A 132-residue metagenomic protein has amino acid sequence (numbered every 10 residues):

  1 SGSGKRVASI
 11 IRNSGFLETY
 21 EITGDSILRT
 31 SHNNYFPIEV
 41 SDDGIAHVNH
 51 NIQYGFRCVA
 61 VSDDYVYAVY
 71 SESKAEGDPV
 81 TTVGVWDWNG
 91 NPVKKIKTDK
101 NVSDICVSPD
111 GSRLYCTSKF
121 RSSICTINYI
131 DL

Functional and structural regions predicted by a protein language model:
S1, Y54-C58, K100-D110: Repeated scaffold domains used in trafficking and secretory/extracellular systems, primarily beta-propellers
S3-R6, R57, D63-V66, D110-S112: Short coil/turn segments that connect the beta-strands within blades of beta-propeller domains
S9, A68-V69, Y115-T117: Residue position within the beta-strands of beta-propeller blades
I10-N13, A75-P79, F120: Short, solvent-exposed loop/turn segments at conserved positions within beta-propeller repeat blades
T23-N51, K100: Surface-exposed loop and turn segments in beta-propeller and other repeat-based domains that flank or scaffold
V48-V85: Loop/turn-rich, solvent-exposed surfaces of beta-rich toroidal or solenoidal domains
P79-P92, D131: Beta-propeller blade signature
C106-L132: Blade-level signature of beta-propeller repeat domains, shared across WD40, Kelch, NHL, RCC1 and BNR/Asp-box propellers
